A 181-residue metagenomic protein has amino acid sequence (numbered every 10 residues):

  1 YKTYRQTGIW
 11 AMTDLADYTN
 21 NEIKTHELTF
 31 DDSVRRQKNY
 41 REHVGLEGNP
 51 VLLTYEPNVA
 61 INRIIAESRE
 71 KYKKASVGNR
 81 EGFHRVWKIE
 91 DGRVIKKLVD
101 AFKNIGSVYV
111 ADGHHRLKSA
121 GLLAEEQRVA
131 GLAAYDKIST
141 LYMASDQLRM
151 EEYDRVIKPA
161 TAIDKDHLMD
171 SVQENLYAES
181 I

Functional and structural regions predicted by a protein language model:
Y1-I181: Surface-exposed, charge/polar-rich loops and edge strands
